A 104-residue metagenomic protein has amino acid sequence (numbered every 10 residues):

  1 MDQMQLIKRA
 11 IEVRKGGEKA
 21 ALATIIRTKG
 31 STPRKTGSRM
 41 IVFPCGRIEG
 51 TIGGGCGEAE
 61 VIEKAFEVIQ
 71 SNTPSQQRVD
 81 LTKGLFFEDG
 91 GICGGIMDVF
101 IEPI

Functional and structural regions predicted by a protein language model:
M1-I104: Segments forming oxygen-rich coordination pockets for charged ligands
